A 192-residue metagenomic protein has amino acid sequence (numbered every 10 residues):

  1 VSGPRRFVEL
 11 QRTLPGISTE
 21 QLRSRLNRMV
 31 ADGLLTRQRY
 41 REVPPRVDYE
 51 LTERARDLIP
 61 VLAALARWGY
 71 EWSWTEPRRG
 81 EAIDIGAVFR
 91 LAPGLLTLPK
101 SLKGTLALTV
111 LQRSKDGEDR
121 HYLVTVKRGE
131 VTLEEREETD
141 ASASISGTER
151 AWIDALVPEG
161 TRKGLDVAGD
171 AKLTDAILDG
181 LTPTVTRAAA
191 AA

Functional and structural regions predicted by a protein language model:
V1-Q21, N27, D32: N-terminal helix-turn-helix DNA-binding core of bacterial DNA-binding proteins
V30-E50: Beta-hairpin "wing" of winged helix-turn-helix
R54-L123, K127, K172-A192: Acidic, aliphatic-rich amphipathic alpha-helical segments
T109-L111, K127, E134, S146 (+1 more regions): A structural detector for beta-sheet-dominated domains
D119-S144: A short, structured beta-strand/loop element
E137-A192: C-terminal interaction segments
